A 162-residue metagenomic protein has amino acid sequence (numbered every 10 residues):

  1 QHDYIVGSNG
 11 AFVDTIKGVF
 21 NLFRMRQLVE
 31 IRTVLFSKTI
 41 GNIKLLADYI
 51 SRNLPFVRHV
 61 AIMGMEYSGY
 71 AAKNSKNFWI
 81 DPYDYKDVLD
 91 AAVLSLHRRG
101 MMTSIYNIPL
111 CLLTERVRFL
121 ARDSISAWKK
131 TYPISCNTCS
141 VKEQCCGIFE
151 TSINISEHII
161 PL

Functional and structural regions predicted by a protein language model:
Q1, G69, I148: Short glycine-rich, flexible loops that bind phosphorylated cofactors or substrates
Q1-M63: Radical SAM/AdoMet-radical enzyme domain recognition
Y4, R52, D87, L94 (+1 more regions): Charged/polar, solvent-exposed surface patches and flexible loops
F12-I16, R52-N53, P82-Y85, I125-W128 (+1 more regions): Short, surface-exposed linear patches
F12-V13, T103, C146-E150: Secondary-structure transition/capping residues
K17, L46, A61, S75 (+3 more regions): Residue-level detector of alpha-helical recognition elements and their boundaries
L28, I40-N42, H59, M65-T138 (+1 more regions): A C-terminal junction/extension of Radical SAM enzymes
K142-L162: Iron-sulfur (Fe-S) cluster-binding segments and ferredoxin-like electron-carrier domains, especially [2Fe-2S]
